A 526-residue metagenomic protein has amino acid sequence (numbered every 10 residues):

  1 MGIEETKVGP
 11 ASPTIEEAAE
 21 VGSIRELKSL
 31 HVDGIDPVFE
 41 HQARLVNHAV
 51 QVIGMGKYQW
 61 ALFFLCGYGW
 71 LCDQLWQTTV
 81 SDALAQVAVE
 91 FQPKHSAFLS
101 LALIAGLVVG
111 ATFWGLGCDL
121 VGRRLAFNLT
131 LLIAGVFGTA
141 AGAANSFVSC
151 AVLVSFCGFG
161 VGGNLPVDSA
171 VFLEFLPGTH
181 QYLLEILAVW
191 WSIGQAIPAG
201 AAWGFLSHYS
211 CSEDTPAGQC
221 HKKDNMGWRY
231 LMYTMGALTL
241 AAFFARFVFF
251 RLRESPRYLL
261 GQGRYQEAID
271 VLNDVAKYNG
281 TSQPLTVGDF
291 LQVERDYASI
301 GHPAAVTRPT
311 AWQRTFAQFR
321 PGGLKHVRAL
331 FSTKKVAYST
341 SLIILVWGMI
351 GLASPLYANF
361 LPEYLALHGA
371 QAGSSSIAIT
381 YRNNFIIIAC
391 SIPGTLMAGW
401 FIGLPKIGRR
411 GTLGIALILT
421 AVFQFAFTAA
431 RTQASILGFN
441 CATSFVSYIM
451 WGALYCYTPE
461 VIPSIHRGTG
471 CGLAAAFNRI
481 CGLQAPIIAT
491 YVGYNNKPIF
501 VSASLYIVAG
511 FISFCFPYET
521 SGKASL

Functional and structural regions predicted by a protein language model:
M1-A85: Cytosolic juxtamembrane N-terminal segment immediately preceding the first transmembrane helix of multi-pass
V32-W60, H221-K222, K277-N359, L367 (+1 more regions): Flexible cytoplasmic loops linking transmembrane helices in multi-pass membrane transporters
S81-V109: Extracellular/periplasmic helix-loop-helix junction of adjacent transmembrane segments in MFS-like secondary
F91-Q92, G122, A143-S149, G160 (+2 more regions): Helix-breaking motifs and short loop linkers at transmembrane-helix boundaries and internal kinks in secondary membrane
L101-I104, V108, L116, T139 (+4 more regions): C-terminal transmembrane bundle
V109-V148: Conserved MFS/SLC helix-loop-helix module at the cytosolic interface between two early adjacent transmembrane helices
L153-V189: Cytoplasmic helix-loop-helix junction between adjacent transmembrane helices in 12-TM secondary transporters
L187, L206-P309, A503-L526: Central mid-sequence intracellular linker of multi-pass
